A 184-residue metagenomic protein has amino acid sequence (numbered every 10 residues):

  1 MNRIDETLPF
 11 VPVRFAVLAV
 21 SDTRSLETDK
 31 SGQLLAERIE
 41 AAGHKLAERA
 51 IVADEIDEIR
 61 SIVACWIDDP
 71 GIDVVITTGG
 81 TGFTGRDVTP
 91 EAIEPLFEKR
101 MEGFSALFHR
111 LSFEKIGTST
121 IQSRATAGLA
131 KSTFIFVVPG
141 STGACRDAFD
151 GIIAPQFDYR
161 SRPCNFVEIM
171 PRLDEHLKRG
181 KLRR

Functional and structural regions predicted by a protein language model:
M1-R184: Non-catalytic beta/alpha edge segments that cap or flank active sites
